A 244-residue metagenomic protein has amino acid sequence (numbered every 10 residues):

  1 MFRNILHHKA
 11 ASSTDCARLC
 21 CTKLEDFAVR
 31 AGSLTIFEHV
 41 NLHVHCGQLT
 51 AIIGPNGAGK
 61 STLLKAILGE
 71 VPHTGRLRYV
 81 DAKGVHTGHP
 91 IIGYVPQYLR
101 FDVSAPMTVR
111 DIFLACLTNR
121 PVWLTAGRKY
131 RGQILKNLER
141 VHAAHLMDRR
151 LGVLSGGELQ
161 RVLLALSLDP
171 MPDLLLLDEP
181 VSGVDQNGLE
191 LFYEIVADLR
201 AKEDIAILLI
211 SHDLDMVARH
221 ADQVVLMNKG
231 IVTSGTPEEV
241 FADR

Functional and structural regions predicted by a protein language model:
I53-P55: The feature captures the beta-strand-to-loop junction immediately N-terminal to the Walker
R128-L146: Conserved ABC ATPase "signature" region
R150-L154, E158: Conserved ABC ATPase signature
L175-E179: Catalytic Walker B motif of ABC-type/P-loop ATPase nucleotide-binding domains
S211-H212: H-loop/switch region of ABC-family ATPase nucleotide-binding domains
V225, K229-S234, E239: Conserved switch/coupling elements of ABC/ABC-like ATPase nucleotide-binding domains
